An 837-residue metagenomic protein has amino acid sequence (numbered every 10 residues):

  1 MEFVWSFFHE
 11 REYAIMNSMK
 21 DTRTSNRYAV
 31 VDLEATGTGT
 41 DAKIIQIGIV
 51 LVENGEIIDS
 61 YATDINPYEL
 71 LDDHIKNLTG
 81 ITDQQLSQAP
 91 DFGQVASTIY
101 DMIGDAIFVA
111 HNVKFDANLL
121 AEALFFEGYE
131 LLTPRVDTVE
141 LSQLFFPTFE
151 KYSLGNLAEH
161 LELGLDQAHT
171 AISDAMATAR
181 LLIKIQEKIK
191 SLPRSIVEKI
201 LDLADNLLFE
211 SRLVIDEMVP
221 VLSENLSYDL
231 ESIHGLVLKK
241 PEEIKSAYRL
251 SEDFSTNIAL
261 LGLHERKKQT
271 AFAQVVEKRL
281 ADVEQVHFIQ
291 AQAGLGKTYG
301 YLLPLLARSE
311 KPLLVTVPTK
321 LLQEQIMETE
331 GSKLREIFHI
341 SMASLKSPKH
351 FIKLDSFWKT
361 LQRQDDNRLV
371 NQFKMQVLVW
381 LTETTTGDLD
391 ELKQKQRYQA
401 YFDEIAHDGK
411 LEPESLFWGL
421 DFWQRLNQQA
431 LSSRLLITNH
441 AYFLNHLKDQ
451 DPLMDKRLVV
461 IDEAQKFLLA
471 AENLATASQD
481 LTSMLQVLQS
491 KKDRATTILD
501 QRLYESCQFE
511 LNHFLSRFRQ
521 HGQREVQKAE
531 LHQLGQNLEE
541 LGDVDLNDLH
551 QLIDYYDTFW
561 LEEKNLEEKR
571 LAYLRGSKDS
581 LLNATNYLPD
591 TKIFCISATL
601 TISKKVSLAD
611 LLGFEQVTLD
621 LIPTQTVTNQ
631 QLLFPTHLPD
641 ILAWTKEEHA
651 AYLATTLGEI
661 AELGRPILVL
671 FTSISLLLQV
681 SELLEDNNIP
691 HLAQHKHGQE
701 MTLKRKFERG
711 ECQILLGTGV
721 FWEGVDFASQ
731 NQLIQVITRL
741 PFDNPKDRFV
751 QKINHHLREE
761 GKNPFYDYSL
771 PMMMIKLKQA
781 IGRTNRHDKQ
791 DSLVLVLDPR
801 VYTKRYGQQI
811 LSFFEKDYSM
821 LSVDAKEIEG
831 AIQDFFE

Functional and structural regions predicted by a protein language model:
F3-T22, K184-D253: Acidic two-metal-ion nuclease catalytic site recognized across multiple nuclease folds, prominently DnaQ/RNase D-T
F7-T133, P147, K151-L165, H169: Conserved non-catalytic scaffold segment of RNase H-like nuclease domains
I107-K114, N118-A123, S153-I215, V794-V796: Acidic, Mg2+-coordinating catalytic module of metal-dependent nucleases/exonucleases that use a two-metal-ion mechanism
S255, P312, K320-E324, E328-S433: A substrate-engagement module of RecA-like helicase motors
D282-L303: Walker A/P-loop
K410-L431, Q450, L538-T645, T718: A contiguous, basic/glycine-rich beta-loop/short-helix subdomain that forms a polymer-engagement track
E412-R434, H440-E540, L600-L612, K746: Signature of the SF2 helicase/ATPase Hel1-core->accessory helical subdomain module
L638-T645, Q699-D798: Conserved RecA-like P-loop NTPase helicase motor core
